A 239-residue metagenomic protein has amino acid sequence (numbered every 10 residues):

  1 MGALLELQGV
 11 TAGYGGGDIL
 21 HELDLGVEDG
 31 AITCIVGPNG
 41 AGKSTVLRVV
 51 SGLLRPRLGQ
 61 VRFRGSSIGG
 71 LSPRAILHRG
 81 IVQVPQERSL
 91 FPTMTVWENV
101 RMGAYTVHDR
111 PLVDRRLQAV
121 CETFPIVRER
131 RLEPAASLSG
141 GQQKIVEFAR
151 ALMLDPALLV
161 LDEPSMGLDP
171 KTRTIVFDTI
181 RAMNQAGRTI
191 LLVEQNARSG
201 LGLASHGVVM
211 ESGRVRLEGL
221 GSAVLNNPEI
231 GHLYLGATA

Functional and structural regions predicted by a protein language model:
G15, T33, L71, V96-R115 (+3 more regions): ABC-type ATPase nucleotide-binding domains, specifically the catalytic core motifs of the NBD
V36-P38: The feature captures the beta-strand-to-loop junction immediately N-terminal to the Walker
S51: Helix-to-loop junction immediately C-terminal to a conserved catalytic motif
G59-I68, R79, L112-L117, L217-G219: Conserved ABC transporter NBD signature motif
P134-L138: Conserved ABC ATPase signature
A151-L152: ABC ATPase C-loop
L159-E163: Catalytic Walker B motif of ABC-type/P-loop ATPase nucleotide-binding domains
